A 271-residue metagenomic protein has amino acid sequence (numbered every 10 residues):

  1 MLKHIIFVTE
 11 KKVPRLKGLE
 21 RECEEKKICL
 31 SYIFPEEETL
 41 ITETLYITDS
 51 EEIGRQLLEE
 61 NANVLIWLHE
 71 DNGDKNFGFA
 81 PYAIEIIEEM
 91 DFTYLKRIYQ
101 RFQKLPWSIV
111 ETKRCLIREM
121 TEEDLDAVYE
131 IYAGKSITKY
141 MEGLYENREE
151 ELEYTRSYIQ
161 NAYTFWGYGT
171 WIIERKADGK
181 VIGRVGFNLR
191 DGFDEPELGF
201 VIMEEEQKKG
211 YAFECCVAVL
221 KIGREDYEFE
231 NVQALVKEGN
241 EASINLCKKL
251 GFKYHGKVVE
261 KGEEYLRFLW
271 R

Functional and structural regions predicted by a protein language model:
M1-K17: Asp-based phosphoryl-transfer active-site loop
I6-F7, L45-T48: Structural motif
P14, R21-E24: Intrinsically disordered, low-complexity segments enriched in serine/threonine/proline and acidic residues
L16, E151, C216: Aromatic/hydrophobic pocket-lining residues that form the small-molecule binding cavity in soluble enzyme cores
E22, C29-L30, E37-T44, E51-V64 (+4 more regions): Acyl-donor (CoA/ACP) binding surface of acyl/acetyltransferases
S108, R156, Q160: Short, basic/aromatic recognition patches
T138-S157, Y168-G169: Conserved GNAT-fold acetyl-CoA-binding loop/helix
N161-G167: Short loop/turn motifs at secondary-structure junctions and domain boundaries
